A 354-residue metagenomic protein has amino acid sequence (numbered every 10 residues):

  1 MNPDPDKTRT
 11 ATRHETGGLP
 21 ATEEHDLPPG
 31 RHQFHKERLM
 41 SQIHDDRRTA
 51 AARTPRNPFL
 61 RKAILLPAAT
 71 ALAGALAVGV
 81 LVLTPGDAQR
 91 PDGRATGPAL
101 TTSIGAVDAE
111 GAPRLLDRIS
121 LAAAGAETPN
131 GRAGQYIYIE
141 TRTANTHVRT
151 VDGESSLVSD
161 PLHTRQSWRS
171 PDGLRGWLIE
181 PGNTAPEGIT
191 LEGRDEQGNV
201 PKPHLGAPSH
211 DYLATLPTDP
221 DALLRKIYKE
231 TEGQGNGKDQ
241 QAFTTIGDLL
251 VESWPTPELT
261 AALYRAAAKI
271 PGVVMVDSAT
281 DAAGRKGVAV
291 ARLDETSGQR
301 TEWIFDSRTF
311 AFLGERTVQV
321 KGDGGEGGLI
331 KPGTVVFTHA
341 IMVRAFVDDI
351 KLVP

Functional and structural regions predicted by a protein language model:
M1-G105: N-terminal export/targeting signals for secretion/compartment entry
F59-R61, L65, A73-P354: Intrinsically disordered, low-complexity prosegments and terminal tails associated with secretory/extracytoplasmic
